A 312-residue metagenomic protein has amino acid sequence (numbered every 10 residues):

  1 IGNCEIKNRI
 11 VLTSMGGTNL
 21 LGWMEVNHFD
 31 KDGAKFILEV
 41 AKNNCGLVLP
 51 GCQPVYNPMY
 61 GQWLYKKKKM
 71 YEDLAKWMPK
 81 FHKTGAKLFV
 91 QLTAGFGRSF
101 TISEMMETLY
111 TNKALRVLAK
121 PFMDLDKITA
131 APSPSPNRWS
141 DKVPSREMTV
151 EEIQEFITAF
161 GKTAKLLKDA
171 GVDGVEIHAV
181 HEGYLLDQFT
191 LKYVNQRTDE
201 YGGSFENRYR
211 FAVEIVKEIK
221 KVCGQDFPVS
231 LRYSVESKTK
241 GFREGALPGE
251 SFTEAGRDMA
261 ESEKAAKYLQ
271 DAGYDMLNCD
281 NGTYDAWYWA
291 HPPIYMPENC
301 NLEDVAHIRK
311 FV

Functional and structural regions predicted by a protein language model:
I1-V312: Flavin-dependent oxidoreductase catalytic cores
